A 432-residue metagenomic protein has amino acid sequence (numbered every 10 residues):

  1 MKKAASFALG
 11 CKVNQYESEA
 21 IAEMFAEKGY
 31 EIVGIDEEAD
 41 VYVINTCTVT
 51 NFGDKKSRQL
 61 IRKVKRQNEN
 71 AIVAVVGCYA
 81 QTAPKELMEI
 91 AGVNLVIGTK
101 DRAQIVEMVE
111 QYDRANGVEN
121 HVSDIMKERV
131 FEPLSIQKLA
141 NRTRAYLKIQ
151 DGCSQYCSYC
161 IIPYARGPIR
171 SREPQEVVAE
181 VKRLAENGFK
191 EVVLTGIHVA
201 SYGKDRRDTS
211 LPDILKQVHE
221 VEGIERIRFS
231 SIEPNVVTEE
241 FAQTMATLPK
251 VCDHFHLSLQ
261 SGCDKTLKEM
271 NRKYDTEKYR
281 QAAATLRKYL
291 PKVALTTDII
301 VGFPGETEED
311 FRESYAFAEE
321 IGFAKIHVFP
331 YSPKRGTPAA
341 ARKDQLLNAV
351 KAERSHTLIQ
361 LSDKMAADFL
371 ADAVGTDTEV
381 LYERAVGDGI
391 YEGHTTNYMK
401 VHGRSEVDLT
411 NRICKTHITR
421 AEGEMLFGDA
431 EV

Functional and structural regions predicted by a protein language model:
M1-Y202, S210, K216, E240 (+9 more regions): Proteins enriched for Cys/Gly/acidic motifs involved in redox and nucleic-acid/cofactor modification
K3, I72, E191, R226-R228 (+4 more regions): Residues at or immediately flanking beta-strands
A140-T143, C153-Q155, V251, S261 (+5 more regions): Short flexible coil/turn linkers enriched for glycine and charged/polar residues that connect secondary-structure
C160-G167, R226-N235, S261-R272, L286 (+2 more regions): Conserved strand-turn element in the central/C-terminal portion of the radical SAM core barrel that lines
V177, L194, F229, L257 (+4 more regions): Conserved, mostly hydrophobic/aromatic
P212-D213, Q217-R226, T238-T297: Radical SAM/AdoMet-radical enzyme domain recognition
E306, G322-F323: Contiguous mid-protein beta-loop-alpha structural module that forms a pocket-lining wall or clamp of enzyme active
A341-V432: Terminal RNA-binding accessory module
